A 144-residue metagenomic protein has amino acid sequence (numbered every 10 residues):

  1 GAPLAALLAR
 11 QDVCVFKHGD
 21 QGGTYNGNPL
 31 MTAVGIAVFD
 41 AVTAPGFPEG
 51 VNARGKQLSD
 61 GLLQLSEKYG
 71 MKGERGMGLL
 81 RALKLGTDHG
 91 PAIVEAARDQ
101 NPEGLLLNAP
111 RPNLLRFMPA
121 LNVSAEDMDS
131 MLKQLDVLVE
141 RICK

Functional and structural regions predicted by a protein language model:
G1-K144: Conserved N-terminal phosphate-binding loop of PLP-dependent enzymes in the Aspartate aminotransferase
